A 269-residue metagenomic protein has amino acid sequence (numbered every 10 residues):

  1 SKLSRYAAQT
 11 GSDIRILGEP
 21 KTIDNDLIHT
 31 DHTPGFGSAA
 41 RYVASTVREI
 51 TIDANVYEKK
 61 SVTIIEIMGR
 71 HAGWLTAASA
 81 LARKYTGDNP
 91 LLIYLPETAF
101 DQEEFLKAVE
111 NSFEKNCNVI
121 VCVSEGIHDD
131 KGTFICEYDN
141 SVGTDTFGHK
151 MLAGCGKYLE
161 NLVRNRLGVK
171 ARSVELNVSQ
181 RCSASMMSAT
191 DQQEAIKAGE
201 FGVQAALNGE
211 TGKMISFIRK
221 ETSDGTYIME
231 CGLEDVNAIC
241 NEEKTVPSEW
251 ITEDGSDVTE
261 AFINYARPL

Functional and structural regions predicted by a protein language model:
S1-D13, T33-R172: Accessory alpha-helical/coil subdomains and C-terminal extensions that flank or cap enzyme catalytic cores
R15-L17: Short hydrophobic alpha-helical runs that function as membrane-insertion/retention elements
E19, N25, F36, R70 (+2 more regions): Gly/Ser/Thr-rich helix-start
E19-H32, K59: Acidic/polar active-site rim loop that often engages polyanionic ligands
E19-N25, E97-A99, E125-H128, L176-S179 (+1 more regions): Short, ordered loop/turn segments at secondary-structure junctions
I28-T30, F134, A184-M186: Short acidic, glycine/proline-rich loop/turn micro-motifs
E137-L269: C-terminal non-catalytic interaction/assembly regions of soluble proteins
